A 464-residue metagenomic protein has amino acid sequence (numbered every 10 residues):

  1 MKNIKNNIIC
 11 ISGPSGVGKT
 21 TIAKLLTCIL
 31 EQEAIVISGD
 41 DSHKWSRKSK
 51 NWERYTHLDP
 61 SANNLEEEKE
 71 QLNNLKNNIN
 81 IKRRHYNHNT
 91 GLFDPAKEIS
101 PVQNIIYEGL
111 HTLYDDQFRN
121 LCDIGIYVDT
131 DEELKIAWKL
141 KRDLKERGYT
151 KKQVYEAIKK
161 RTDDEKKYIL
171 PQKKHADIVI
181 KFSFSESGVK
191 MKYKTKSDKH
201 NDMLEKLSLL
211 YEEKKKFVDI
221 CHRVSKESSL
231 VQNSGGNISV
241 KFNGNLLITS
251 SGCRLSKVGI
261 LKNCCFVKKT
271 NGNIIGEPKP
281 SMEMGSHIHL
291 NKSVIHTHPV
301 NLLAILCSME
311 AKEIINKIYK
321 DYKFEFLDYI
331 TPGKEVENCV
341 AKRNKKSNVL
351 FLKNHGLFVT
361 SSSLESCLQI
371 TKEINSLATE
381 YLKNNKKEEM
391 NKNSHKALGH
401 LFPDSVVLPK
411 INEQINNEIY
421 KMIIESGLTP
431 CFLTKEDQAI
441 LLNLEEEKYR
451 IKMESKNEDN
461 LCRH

Functional and structural regions predicted by a protein language model:
M1-N3, S100, D163-S208: NTP-dependent small-molecule kinase module
S15: The conserved Walker
K19: Conserved lysine of the Walker
I22, L26: Hydrophobic positions on the alpha1 helix immediately C-terminal to the Walker A/P-loop
I35, K44-T90, N104: Conserved nucleotide-sensing/catalytic segment adjacent to the nucleotide-binding pocket in NTP-handling enzymes
D94-K145: ATP-dependent NMP and nucleoside kinases share a basic, alpha-helical "lid"
L204-H464: Glycine-rich flexible loops
